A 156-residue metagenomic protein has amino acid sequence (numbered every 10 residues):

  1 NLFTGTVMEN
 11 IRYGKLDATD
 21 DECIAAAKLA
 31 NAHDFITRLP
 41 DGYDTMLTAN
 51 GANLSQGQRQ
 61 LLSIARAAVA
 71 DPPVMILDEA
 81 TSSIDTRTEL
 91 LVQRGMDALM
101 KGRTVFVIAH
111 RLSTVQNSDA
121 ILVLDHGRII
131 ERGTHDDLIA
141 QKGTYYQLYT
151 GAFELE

Functional and structural regions predicted by a protein language model:
G5-N10, I24-A32, G42-K142: ABC-family ATPase nucleotide-binding domain "signature/switch" substructure
R12-D20: ABC-type ATPase nucleotide-binding domains, specifically the catalytic core motifs of the NBD
D17, H33-P40: Conserved H-loop
I36-T37, L47, Q147-L148: Short, hydrophobic secondary-structure boundary micro-motifs
P40-D41, A152: Conserved beta-strand edge residues that scaffold enzyme active sites
A140-E156: C-terminal boundary and immediately downstream tail of ABC-type ATPase nucleotide-binding domains
